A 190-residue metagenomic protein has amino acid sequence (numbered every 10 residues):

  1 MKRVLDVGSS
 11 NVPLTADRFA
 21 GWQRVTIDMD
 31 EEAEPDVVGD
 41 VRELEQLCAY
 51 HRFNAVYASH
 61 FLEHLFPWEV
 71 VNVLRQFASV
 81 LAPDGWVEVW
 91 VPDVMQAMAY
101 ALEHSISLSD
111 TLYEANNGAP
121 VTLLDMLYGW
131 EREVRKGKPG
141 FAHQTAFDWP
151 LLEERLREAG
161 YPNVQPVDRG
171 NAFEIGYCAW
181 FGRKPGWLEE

Functional and structural regions predicted by a protein language model:
K2-Q96, A179-K184: Conserved SAM-binding loop
E69-N72, Q76-A78, A82, W86-E190: S-adenosyl-L-methionine-dependent methyltransferase catalytic module, highlighting the catalytic core
